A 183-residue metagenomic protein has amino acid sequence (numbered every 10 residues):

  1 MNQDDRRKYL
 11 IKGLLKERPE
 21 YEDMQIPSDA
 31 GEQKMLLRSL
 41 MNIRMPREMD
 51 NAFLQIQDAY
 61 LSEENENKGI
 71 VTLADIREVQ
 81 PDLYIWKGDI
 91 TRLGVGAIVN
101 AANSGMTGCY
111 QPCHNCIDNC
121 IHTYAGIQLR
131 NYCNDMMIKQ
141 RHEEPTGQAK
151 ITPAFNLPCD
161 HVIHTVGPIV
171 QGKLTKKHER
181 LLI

Functional and structural regions predicted by a protein language model:
M1-I183: Macrodomain-like recognition of ADP-ribose-binding/processing modules
